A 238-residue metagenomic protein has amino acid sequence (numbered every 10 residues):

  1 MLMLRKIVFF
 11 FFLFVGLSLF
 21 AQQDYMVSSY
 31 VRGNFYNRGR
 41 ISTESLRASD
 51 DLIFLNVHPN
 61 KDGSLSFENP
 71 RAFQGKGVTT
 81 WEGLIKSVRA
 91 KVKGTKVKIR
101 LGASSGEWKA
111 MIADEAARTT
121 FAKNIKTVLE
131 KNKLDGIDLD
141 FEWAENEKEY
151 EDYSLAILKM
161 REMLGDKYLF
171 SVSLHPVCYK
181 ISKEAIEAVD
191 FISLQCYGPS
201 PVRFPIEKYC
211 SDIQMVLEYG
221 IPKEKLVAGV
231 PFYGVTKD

Functional and structural regions predicted by a protein language model:
M1-L4: N-terminal secretory signal peptides that target proteins for export/translocation
K6-G16: Sec-dependent N-terminal signal peptides
L17-A21: Sec/Tat signal peptide C-region and signal peptidase I cleavage site
Q22-I125, V202-S211: Glycan-recognition patch characteristic of GH18 chitinases/ENGases and related GlcNAc/peptidoglycan-binding proteins
Q22-V27, R47-I53, V92-R100, N132-I137 (+3 more regions): Loop/turn elements at helix/coil->beta-strand transitions in domains of secreted/extracellular proteins
S28-R32, D62-T79, E142-D238: Substrate-binding surface in catalytic domains of secreted glycosidases
D51-N56, V128-E145, Q195: Short acidic catalytic loops
E115-I137, A156-K159, M163, V177 (+1 more regions): An active-site-proximal structural segment forming one wall of the substrate-binding cleft that immediately precedes
